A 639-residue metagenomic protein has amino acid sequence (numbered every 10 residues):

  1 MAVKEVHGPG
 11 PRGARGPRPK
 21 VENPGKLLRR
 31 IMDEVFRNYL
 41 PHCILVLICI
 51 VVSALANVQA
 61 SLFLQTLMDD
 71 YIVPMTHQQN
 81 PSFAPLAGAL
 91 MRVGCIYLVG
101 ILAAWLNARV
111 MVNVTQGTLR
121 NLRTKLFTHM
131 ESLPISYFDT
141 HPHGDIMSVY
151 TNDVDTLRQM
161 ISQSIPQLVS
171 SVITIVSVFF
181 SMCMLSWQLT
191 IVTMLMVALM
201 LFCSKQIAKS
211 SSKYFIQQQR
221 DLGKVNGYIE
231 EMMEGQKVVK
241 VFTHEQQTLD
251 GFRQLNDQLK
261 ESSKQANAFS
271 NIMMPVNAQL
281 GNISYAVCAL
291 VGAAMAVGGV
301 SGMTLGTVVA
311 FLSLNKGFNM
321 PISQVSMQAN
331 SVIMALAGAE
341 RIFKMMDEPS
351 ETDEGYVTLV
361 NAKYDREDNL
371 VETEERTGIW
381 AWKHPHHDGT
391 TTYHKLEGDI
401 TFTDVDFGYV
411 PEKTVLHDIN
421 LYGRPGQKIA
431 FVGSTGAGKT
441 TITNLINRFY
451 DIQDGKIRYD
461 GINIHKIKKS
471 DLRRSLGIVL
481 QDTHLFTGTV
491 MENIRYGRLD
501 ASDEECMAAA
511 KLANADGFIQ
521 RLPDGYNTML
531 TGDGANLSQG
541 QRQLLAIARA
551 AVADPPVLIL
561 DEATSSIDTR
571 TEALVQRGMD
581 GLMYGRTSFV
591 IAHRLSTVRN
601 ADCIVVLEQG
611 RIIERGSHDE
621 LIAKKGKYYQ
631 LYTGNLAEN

Functional and structural regions predicted by a protein language model:
M1-N57, I72-V93, N107-M111, T115 (+9 more regions): Membrane-integrated ABC transporters
P17-G25, I48-C49, A56-D69, A87 (+13 more regions): Juxtamembrane helix-loop junctions of ABC transporter transmembrane domains
R29, I48, A103, N107 (+5 more regions): Hydrophobic alpha-helical transmembrane segments of ABC transporter permease domains
R37-L40, I135-S136, N152-I161, I165 (+6 more regions): An intracellular "coupling" helix at the cytosolic face of ABC transporter transmembrane type-1 domains
N38, H42-L55, Q59, I96 (+2 more regions): Transmembrane helices of ABC transporter permease
P74, S181-L195, Q265, F269-E340 (+2 more regions): Helix-loop-helix
Q79, A362-N639: ABC-type nucleotide-binding domain
L126, M130, V239, I342 (+1 more regions): Helix-loop junctions and hydrophobic alpha-helical segments within the transmembrane domains of large membrane
